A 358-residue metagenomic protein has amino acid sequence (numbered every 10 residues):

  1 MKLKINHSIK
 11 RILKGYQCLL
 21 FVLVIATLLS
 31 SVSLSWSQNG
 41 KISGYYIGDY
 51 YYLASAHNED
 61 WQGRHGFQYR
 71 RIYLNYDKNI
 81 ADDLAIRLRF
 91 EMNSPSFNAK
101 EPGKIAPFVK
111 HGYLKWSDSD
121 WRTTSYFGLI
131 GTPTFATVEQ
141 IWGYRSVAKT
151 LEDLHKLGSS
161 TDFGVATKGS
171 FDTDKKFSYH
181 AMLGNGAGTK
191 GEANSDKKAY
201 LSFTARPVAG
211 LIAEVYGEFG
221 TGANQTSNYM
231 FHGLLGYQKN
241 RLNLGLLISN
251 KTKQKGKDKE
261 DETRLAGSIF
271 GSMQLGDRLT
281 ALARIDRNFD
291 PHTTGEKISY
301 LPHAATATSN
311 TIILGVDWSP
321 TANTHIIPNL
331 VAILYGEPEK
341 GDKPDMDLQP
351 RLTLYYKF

Functional and structural regions predicted by a protein language model:
M1-G15: N-terminal secretory signal peptides that target proteins for export/translocation
C18-S31: Bacterial N-terminal signal peptides
S35-S37: Boundary at the C-terminal end of the N-terminal hydrophobic targeting segment
N39-S55, Q62-G186, S195-A213, F270 (+2 more regions): Outer membrane beta-barrel
I47, Y52-G63, N98-I105, G112-S117 (+3 more regions): Outer-membrane beta-barrel pore domains
K156, E192, E260: Glycine- and other small-residue-rich loops at beta-strand/loop junctions that grip anionic moieties
S159, G191-K198, Q225-M230, L234: Short, contiguous, pocket-lining structural segments that sit at or immediately flank catalytic/ligand-binding sites
